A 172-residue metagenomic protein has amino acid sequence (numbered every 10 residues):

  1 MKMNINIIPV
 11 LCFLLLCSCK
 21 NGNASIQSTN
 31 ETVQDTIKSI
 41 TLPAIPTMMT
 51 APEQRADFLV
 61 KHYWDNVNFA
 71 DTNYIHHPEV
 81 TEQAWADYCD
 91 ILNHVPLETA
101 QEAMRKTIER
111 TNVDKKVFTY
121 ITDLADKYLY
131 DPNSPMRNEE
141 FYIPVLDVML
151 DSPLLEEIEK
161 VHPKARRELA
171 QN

Functional and structural regions predicted by a protein language model:
M1-I8: Bacterial N-terminal signal peptides that target proteins for export
V10-F13: Hydrophobic helical h-region of N-terminal Sec-dependent signal peptides in bacterial secretory/periplasmic proteins
L15-S18: C-terminal motif of bacterial Sec signal peptides marking the signal peptidase cleavage site
N21-N172: Oxidative protein folding and maturation machinery
